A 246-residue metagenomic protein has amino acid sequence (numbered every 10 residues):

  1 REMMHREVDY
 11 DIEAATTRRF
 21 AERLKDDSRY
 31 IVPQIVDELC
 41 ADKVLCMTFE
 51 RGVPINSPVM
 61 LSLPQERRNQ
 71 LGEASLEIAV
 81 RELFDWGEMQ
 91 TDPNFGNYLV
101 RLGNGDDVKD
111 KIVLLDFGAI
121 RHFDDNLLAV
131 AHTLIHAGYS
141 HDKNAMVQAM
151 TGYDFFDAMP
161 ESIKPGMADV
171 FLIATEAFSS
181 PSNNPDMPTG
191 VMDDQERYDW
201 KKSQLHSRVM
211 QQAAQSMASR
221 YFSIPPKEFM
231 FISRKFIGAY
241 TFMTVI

Functional and structural regions predicted by a protein language model:
R1-S57, Q70, A74, W86: Conserved ATP-binding subdomain of kinase catalytic cores across diverse folds
E13, C46, N94, D116 (+1 more regions): Residue-level signature of catalytic and energy-coupling elements of molecular machines, predominantly ATP/GTP-dependent
E22, Q90, T244-I246: Juxtamembrane "helix exit" motif at the C-terminal ends of alpha-helical transmembrane segments in multi-pass membrane
A41, E50-A74, R101-I246: Helix-rich C-lobe and terminal helical cap/extension of kinase-like folds
D42, G96-N97: Conserved protein-kinase catalytic-loop position immediately C-terminal to the HRD catalytic Asp
V44, Q90, I112: Hydrophobic "anchor" residues on beta-strands that sit immediately upstream of conserved functional sites
I78-R81: Conserved pre-motif C helix in the palm subdomain of viral-like polymerases
D85-F95: Catalytic-loop of the protein kinase fold
